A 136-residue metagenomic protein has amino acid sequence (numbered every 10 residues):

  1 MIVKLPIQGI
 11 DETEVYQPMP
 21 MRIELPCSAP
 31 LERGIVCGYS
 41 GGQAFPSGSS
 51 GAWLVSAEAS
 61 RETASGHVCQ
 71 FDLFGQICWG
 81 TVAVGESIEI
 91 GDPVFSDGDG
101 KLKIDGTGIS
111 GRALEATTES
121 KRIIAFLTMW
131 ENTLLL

Functional and structural regions predicted by a protein language model:
M1-L136: Glycine-anchored, exposed beta-strand/edge motif detector
